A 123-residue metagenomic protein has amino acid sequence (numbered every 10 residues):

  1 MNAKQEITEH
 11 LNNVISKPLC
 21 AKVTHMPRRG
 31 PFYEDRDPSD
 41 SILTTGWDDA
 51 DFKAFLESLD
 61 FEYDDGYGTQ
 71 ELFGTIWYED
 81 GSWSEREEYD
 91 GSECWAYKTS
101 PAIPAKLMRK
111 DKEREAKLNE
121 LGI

Functional and structural regions predicted by a protein language model:
M1-I123: Acidic interaction surfaces
